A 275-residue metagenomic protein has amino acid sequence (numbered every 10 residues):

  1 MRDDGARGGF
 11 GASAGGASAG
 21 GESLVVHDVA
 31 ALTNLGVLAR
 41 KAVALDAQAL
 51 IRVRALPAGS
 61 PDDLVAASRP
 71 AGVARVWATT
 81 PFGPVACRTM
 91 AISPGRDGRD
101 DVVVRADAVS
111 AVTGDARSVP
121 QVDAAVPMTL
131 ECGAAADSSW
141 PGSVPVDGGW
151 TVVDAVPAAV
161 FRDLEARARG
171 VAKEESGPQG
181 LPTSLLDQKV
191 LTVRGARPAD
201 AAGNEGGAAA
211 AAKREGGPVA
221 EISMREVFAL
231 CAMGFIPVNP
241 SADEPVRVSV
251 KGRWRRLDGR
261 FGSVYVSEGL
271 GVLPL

Functional and structural regions predicted by a protein language model:
M1-A91: N-terminal ordered "arm"
G5-A6, V102, V109, A202 (+1 more regions): Intrinsic disorder/low-complexity detector
A19-E22, A47-I51, P70-A74, V85-R88 (+6 more regions): Generic structural motif recognizing short loop/turn segments at the entrances and edges of beta-strands
A44-L45, P94-D97, P274-L275: Short, low-complexity, polar/charged sequence segments that are solvent-exposed and flexible
P81-F82, I92-P94, G269-L273: A short, sequence-level motif marking secondary-structure junctions
V85-A124: A broadly used, surface-exposed interaction patch
V112-L275: Long, compositionally biased intrinsically disordered terminal regions
